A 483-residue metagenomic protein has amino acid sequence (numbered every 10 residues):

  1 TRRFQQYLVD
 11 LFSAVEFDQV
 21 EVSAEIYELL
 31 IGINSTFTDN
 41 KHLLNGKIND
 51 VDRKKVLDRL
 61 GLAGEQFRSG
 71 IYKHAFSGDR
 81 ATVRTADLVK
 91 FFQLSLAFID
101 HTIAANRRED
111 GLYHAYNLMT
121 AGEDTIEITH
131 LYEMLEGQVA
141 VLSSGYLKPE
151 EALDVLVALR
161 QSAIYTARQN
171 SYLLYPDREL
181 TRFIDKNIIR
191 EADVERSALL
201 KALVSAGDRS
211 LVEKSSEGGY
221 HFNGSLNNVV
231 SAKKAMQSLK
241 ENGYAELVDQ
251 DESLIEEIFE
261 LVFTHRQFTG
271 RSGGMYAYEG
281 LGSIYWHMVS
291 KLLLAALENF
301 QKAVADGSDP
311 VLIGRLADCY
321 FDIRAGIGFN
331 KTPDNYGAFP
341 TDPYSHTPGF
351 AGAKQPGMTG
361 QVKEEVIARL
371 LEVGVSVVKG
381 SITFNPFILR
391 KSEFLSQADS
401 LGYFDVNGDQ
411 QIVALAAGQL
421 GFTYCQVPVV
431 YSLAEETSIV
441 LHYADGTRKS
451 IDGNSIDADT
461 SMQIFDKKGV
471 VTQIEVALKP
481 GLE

Functional and structural regions predicted by a protein language model:
R2-E483: Acidic, mature catalytic/reactive cores of soluble proteins
